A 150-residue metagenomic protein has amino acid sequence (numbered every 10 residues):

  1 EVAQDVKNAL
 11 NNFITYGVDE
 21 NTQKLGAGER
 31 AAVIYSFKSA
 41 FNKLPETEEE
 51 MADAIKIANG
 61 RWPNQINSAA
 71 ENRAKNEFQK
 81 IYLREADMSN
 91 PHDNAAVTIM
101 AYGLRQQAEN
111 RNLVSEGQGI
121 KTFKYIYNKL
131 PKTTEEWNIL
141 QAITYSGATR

Functional and structural regions predicted by a protein language model:
E1-R150: Trp/Gly-enriched beta-strand/coil motifs that build multi-repeat beta-propeller-like domains and related W-rich binding
